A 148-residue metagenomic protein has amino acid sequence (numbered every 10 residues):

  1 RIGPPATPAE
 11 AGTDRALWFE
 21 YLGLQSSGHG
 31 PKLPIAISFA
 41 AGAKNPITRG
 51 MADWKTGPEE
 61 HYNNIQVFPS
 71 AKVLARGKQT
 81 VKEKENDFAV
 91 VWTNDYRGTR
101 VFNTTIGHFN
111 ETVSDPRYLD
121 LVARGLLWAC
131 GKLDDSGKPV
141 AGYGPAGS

Functional and structural regions predicted by a protein language model:
I2-E83, K138-S148: An acidic, glycine-rich "communication" segment
T80-A89, D95-S148: Extracellular ligand-binding/catalytic regions of CAZymes and related secreted enzymes and adhesion modules
